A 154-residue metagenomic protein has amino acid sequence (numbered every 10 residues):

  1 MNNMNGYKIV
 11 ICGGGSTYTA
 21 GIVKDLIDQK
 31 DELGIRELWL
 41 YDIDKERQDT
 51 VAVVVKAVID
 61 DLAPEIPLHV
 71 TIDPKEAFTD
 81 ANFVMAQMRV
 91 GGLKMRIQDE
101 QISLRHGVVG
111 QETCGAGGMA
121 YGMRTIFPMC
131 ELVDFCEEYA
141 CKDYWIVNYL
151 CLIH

Functional and structural regions predicted by a protein language model:
N2-E100, G110-I153: Metallocofactor- and cofactor-centric catalytic cores in central/energy metabolism, strongly enriched
S103-L104: Flexible glycine/proline-rich, aromatic-decorated loop/lid segments
